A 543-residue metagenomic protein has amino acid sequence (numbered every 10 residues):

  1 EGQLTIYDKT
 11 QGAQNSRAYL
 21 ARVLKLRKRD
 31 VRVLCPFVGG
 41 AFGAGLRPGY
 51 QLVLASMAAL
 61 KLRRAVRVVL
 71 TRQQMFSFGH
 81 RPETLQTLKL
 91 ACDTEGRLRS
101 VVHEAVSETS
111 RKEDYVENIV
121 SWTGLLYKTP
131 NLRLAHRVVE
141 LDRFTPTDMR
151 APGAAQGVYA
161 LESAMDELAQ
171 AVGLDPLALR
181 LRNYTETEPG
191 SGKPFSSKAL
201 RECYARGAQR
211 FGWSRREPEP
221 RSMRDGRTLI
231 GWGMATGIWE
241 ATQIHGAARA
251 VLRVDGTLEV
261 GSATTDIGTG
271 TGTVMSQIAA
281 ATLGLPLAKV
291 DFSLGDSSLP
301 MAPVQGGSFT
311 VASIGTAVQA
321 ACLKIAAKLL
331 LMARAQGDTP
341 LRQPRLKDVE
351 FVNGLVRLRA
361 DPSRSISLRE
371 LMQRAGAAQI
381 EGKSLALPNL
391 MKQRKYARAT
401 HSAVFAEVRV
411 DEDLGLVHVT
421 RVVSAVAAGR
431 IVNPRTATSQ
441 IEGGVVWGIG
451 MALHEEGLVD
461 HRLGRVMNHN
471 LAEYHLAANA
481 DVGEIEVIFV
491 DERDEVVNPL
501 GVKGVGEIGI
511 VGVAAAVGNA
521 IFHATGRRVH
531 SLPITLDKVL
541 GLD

Functional and structural regions predicted by a protein language model:
E1-L24, E117, G231-T257, S262 (+1 more regions): Conserved beta-alpha junction segments in alpha/beta enzyme cores
D8-K9, R17-Y19, F42-P48, S77-E83 (+9 more regions): Short acidic, glycine/serine/threonine-rich loops at helix termini
Q11-G12, H103-K112, T265-I267, V422-G429 (+1 more regions): Short, solvent-exposed aromatic-acidic interface loops
A18, F37, A41-R63, R67-L70 (+1 more regions): Thiamine diphosphate
V23-R32, A59-V68, T94, N118-T228 (+4 more regions): C-terminal catalytic domains of large/alpha subunits in multi-subunit enzymes
F37-G45, R72-S77, N183-S196, T264-T265: Conserved short loop/turn motifs at secondary-structure junctions
A65, L70-L132: Active-site cavity-forming subdomains of large catalytic enzyme subunits
L85-T87, I244-R249, S402-E407, E484: Short glycine-rich loop/turn motifs
